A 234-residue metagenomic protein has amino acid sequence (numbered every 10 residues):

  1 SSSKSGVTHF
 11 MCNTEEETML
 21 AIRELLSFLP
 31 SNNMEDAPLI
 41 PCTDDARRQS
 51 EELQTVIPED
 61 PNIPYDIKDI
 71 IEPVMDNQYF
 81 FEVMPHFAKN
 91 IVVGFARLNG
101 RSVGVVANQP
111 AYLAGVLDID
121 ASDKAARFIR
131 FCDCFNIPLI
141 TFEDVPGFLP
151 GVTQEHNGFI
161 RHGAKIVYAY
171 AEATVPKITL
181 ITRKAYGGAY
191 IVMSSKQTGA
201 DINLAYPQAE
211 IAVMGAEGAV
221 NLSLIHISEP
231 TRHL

Functional and structural regions predicted by a protein language model:
S1-S228, R232: Ligand-binding clefts of soluble mixed alpha/beta catalytic domains
